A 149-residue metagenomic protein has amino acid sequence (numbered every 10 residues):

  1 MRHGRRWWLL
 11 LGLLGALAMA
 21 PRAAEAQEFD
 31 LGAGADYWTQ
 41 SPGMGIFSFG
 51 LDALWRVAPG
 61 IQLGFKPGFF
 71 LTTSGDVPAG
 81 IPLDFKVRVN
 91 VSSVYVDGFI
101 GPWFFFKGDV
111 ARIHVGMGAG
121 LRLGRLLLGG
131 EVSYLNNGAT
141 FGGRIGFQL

Functional and structural regions predicted by a protein language model:
M1-E28: Cleavable N-terminal export/targeting peptides
R6-W7, Y37, L54, P102: Residues in intrinsically disordered, low-complexity segments of regulatory proteins
L9-L10, Q40, V57, F105: Intrinsic disorder/low-complexity segments enriched in polar/charged and small flexible residues
M19-T73, V87, G142, G146-Q148: Short glycine/proline- and aromatic-enriched beta-strand/turn motifs that initiate or cap beta-hairpins
F49-V132: Gram-negative (and chloroplast) outer-membrane scaffold detector with strong preference for beta-barrel transmembrane
L121-L126, G143-L149: A signal for specific C-terminal beta-sheet/loop modules enriched in small/flexible residues with GP/PG/PP motifs
A139: N-terminal glycine-rich cofactor-binding segment
